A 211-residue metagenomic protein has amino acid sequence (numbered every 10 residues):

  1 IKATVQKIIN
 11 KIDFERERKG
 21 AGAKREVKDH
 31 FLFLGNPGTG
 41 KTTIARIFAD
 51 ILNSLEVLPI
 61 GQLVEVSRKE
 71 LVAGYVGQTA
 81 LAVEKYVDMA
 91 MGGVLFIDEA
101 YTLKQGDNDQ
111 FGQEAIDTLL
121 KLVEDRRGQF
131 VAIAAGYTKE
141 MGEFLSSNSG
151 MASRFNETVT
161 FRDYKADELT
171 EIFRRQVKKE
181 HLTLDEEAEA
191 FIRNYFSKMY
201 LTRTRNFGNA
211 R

Functional and structural regions predicted by a protein language model:
I1, V159, D163-K165, T170-R211: Conserved AAA+ ATPase small/helical "lid" subdomain
I1-D29: Pre-Walker A (pre-P-loop) alpha-helix and adjacent loop at the N terminus of AAA/AAA+ ATPase modules, a conserved
A23-G61, K85-D88, F155: Walker A/P-loop
T39, L71, T102-Q105, D125 (+1 more regions): Residues immediately C-terminal
P59-A90, Q113: Short glycine-rich substrate-engagement loop in P-loop NTPases that contacts/grips substrate
T79, Q105-G128, A135-T138, S147-S153: Substrate-gripping "pore-loop 1 plus following alpha2 helix"
D98-A100: Walker B catalytic acidic pair
L145-D163: A short helix-turn-beta junction within AAA+ P-loop NTPase domains corresponding to the substrate/partner-engaging
